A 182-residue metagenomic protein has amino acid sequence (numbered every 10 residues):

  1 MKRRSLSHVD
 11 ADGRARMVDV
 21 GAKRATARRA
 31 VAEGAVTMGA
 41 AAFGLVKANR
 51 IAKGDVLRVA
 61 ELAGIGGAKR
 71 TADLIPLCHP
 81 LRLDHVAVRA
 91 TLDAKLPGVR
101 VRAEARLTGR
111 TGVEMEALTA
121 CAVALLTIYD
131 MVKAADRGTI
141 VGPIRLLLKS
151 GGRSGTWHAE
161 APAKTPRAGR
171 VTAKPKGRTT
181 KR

Functional and structural regions predicted by a protein language model:
M1-L57, L62-R182: C-terminal binding/interaction regions
